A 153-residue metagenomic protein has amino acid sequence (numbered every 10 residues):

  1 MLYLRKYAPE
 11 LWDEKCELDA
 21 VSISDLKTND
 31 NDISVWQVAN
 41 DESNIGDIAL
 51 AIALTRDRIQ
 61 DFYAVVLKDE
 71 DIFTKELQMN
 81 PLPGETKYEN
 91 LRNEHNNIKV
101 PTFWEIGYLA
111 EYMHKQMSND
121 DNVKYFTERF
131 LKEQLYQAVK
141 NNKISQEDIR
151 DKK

Functional and structural regions predicted by a protein language model:
M1-I33, D47: ADP-ribose/NAD+-binding catalytic cleft of ART/PARP-like enzymes
D25-N31, A39-K153: Conserved NAD+-utilizing ADP-ribose enzyme module
